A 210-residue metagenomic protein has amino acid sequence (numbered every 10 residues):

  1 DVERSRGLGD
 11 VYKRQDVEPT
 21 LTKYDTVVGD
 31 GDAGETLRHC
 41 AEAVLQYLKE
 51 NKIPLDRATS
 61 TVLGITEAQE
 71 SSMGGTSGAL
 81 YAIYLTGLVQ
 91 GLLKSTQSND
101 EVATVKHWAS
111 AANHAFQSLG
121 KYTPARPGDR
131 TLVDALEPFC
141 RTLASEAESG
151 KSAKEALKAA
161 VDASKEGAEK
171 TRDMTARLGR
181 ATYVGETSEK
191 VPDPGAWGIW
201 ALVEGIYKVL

Functional and structural regions predicted by a protein language model:
D1-Y12: Single conserved hydrophobic/aromatic residue that forms the stacking wall/gate of nucleotide- or nucleobase-binding
K13-D25, L55-S72, T171, T175-E186: Short, hydrophobic/aliphatic alpha-helical segments
Q15, A58-E70, V105-L119, A153-A168: Short, well-structured alpha-helical segments that form the helix of a local strand-helix-strand
K23-K52, V133-E166: Active-site-proximal helix-loop elements at catalytic-domain edges
V27-R38, S71-T86, G185-Y207: Conserved phosphate/anionic-ligand binding catalytic regions in large, soluble enzymes, centered on
L55-S95: Hydrophobic/aromatic-rich structural module bridging two neighboring secondary-structure elements via a short loop
Q97-A147: A structural-propensity feature for long, helix-poor, extended segments
A156-L210: Acidic, carboxylate-rich catalytic segments that either coordinate divalent cations
